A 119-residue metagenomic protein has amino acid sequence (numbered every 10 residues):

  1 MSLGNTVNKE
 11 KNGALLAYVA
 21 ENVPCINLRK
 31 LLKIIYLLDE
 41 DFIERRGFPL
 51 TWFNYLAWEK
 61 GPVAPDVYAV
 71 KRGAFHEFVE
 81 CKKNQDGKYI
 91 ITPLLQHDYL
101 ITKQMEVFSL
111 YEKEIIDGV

Functional and structural regions predicted by a protein language model:
M1-V119: Domain-edge interaction signal
